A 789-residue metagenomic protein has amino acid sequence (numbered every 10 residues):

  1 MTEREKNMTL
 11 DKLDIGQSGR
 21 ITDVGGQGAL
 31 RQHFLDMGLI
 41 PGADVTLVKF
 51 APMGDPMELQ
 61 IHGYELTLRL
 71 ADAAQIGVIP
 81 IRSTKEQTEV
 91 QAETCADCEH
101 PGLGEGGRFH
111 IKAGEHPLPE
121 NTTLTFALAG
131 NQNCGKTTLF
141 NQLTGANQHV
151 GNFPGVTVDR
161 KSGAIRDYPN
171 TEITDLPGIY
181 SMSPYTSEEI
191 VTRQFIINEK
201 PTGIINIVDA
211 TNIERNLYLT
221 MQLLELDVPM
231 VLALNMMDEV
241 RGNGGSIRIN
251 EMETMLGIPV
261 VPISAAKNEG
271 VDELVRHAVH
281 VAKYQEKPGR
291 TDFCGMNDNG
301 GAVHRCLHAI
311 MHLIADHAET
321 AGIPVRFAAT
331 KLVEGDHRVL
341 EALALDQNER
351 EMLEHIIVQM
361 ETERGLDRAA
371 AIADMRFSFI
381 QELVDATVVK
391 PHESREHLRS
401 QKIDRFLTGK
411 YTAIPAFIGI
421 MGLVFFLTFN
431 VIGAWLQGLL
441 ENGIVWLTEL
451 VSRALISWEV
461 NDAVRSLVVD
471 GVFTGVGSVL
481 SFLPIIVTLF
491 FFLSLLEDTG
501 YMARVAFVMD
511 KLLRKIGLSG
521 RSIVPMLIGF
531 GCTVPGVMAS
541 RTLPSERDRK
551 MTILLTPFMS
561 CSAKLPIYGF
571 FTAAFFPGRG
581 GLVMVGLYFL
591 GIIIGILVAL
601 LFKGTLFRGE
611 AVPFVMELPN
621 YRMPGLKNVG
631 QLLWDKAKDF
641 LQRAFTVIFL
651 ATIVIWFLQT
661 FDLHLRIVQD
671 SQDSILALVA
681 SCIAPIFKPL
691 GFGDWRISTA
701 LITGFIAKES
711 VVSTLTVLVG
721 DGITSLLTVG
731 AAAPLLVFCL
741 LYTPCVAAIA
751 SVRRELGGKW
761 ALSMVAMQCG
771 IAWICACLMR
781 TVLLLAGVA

Functional and structural regions predicted by a protein language model:
H100-S181: Conserved G1/Walker A P-loop phosphate-binding module
Y168, R193-P259: Conserved C-terminal guanine-recognition region of P-loop GTPase G domains, centered on the G4
V240-F293: Canonical P-loop GTPase G-domain recognition
G257, Y284, T291-W458, I667 (+1 more regions): Extended helical scaffolds that flank P-loop GTPase cores
A370-D374, K390, V431-V472, I516 (+3 more regions): Extended, low-charge hydrophobic alpha-helical regions
A416-L427, L489-S494, T572-A574, L587-L601 (+3 more regions): Hydrophobic core segments of alpha-helical transmembrane domains in multi-pass membrane transport and ion-translocation
N442, W446-L450, A503-T533, R608-L632 (+1 more regions): Juxtamembrane inter-helical linkers in multi-pass membrane proteins
F558, S562-V585, A747-G757, A776-A789: Transmembrane helix-loop junctions at the membrane interface of multipass transporters and ion channels
